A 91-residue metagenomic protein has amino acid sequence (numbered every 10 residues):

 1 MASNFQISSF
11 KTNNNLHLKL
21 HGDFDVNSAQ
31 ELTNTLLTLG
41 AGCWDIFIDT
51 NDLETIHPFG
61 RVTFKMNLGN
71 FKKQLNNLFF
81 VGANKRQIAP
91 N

Functional and structural regions predicted by a protein language model:
M1-T33: STAS-typified acidic loop motif
V26-N91: Amphipathic alpha-helical interaction surfaces in cytosolic regulatory modules
